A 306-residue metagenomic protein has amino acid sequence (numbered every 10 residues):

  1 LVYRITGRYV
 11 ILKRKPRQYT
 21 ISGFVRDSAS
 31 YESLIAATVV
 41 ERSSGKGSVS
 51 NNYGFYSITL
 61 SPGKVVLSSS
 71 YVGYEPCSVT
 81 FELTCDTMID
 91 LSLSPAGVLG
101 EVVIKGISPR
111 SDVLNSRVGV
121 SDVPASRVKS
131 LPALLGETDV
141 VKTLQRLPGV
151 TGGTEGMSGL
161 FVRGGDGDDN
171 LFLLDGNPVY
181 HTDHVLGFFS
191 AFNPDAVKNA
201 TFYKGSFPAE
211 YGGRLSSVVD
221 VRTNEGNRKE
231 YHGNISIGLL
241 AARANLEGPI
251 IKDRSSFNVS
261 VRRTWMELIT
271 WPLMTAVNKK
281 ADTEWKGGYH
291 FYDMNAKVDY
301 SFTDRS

Functional and structural regions predicted by a protein language model:
V2-R4, K46-V49, E75, V103-D168 (+3 more regions): Periplasmic N-terminal accessory/gating domains of Gram-negative outer-membrane beta-barrel systems
I5-R14, Q18-R42, S70-Y74, T84-P132 (+3 more regions): Short, acidic, small-residue-rich periplasmic hinge/interaction motif at the N-terminus of Gram-negative outer-membrane
T6-G7, S43, C85, T154-G156 (+2 more regions): Residue-level recognition of beta-strand termini and adjacent short loop/turns
S43-F55: Short, acidic Ser/Thr/Gly-rich low-complexity loop/linker segments typical of extracellular and cell-surface proteins
F55-T59, D90-S92: Exposed aromatic-hydrophobic patches
S61-G63: A glycine-anchored, Pro-Gly-centered beta-turn/N-cap motif
V65-L67: A short tyrosine-centered beta-strand micro-motif
L171, N199-E210, S216-N224, H232-A281 (+1 more regions): Predominantly transmembrane beta-strands of Gram-negative outer membrane beta-barrel pores used for transport
